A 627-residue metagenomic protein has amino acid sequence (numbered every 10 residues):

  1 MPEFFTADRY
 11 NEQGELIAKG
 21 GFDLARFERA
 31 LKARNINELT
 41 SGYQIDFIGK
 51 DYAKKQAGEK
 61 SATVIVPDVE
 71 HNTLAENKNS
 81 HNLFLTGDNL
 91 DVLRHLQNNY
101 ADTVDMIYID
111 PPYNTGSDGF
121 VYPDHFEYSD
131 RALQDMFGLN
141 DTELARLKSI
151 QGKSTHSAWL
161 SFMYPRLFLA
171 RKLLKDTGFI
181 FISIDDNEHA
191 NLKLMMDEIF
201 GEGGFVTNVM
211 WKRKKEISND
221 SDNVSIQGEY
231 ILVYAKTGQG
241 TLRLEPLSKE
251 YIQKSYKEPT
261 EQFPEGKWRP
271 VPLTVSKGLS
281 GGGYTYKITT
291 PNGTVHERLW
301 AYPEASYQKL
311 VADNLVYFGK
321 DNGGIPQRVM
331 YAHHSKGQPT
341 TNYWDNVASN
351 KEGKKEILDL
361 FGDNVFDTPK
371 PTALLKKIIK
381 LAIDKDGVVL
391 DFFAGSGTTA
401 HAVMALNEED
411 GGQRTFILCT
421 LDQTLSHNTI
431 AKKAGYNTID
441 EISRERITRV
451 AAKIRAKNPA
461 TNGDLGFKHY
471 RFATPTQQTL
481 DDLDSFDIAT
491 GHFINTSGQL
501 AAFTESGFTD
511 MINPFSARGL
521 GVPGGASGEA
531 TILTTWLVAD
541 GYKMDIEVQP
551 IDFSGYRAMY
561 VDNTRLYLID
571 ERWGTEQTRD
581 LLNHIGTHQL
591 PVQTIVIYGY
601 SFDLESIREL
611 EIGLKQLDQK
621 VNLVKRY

Functional and structural regions predicted by a protein language model:
M1-T63, N72-E76, H81-N82, L90 (+15 more regions): Accessory, often C-terminal, charged low-complexity segments
G87: Cofactor-binding loops of NAD(P)H-dependent oxidoreductases, dominated by short-chain dehydrogenase/reductases
I109-P111, F392: Conserved beta-strand/loop positions that form the S-adenosyl-L-methionine
H125-Q134: Charged, low-hydrophobicity low-complexity segments
L360-A373: Conserved SAM-binding loop and adjacent beta-strand
D386-G395: Conserved class I S-adenosyl-L-methionine
S396, H401, F416: Phosphate-binding glycine-rich loops of NTP-binding sites
A400-D410: Conserved SAM-binding loop of SAM-dependent methyltransferases across substrates and taxa, primarily the Class I
